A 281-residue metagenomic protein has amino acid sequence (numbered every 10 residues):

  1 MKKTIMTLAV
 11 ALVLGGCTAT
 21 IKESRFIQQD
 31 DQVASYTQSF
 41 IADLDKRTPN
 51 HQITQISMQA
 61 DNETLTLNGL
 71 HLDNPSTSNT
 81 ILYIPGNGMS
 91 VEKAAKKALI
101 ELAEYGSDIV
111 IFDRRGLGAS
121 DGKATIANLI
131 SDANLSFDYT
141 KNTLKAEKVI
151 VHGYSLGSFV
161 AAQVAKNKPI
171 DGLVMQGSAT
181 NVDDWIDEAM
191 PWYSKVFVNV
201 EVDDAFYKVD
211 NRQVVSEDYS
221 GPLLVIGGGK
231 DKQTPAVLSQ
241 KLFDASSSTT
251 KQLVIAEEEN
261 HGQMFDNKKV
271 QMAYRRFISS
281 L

Functional and structural regions predicted by a protein language model:
G16-Q59: An N-terminal hydrophobic leader/cap segment in hydrolases
N87-E101: The serine-hydrolase catalytic nucleophile loop
K97, D210-N211, G221, P235-D244: Short alpha-helix in the alpha/beta-hydrolase fold that links the catalytic acid
L102-D121: Conserved alpha/beta-hydrolase
K123-L144: Alpha/beta-hydrolase active-site loop
Q163-K208: Hydrolase active-site cap/lid region
D218-Y219, L224-D231: Short beta-strand/loop motif that positions the catalytic acidic residue of the alpha/beta-hydrolase fold
D244-L281: C-terminal catalytic histidine-bearing segment of alpha/beta-hydrolase fold enzymes
